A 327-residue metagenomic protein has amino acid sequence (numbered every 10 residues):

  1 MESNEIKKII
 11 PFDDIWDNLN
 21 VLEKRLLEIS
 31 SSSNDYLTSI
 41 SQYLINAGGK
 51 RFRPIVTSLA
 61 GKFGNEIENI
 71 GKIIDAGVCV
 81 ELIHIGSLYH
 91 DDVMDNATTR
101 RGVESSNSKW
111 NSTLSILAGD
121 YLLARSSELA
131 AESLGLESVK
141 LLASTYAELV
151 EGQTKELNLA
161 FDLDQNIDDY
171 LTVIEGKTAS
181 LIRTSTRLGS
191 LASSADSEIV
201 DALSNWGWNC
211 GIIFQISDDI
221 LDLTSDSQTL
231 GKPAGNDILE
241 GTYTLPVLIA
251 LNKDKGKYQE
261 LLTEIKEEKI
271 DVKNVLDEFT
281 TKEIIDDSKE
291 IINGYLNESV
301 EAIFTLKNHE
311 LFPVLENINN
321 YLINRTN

Functional and structural regions predicted by a protein language model:
M1-N327: All-alpha prenyltransferase/terpene-synthase fold signal
